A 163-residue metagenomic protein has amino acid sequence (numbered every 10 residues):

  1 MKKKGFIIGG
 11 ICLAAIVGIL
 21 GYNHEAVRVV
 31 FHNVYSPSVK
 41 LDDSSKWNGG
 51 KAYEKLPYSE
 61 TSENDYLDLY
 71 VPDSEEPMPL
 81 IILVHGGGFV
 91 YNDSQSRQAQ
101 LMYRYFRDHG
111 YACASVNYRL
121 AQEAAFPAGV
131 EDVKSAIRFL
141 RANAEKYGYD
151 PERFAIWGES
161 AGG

Functional and structural regions predicted by a protein language model:
M1-I16: N-terminal Sec-pathway targeting helices
V29-E76: N-terminal cap/lid segment of alpha/beta-hydrolase-fold proteins
P77-G88: Short beta-strand element of the alpha/beta-hydrolase
G88-Y91, C113, F139: Serine-hydrolase catalytic-loop signature spanning alpha/beta hydrolases and amidase-signature enzymes
Q95-A114: Short amphipathic alpha-helix adjacent to the substrate-entry channel of hydrolases
A125-E145: Alpha/beta-hydrolase active-site loop
R141-I156: Gly/Ser-rich "nucleophile elbow"/oxyanion-hole loop immediately N-terminal to the catalytic nucleophile in hydrolases
G158-G162: Gly/Ala-rich beta-loop-alpha elbow adjacent to hydrolase catalytic centers
